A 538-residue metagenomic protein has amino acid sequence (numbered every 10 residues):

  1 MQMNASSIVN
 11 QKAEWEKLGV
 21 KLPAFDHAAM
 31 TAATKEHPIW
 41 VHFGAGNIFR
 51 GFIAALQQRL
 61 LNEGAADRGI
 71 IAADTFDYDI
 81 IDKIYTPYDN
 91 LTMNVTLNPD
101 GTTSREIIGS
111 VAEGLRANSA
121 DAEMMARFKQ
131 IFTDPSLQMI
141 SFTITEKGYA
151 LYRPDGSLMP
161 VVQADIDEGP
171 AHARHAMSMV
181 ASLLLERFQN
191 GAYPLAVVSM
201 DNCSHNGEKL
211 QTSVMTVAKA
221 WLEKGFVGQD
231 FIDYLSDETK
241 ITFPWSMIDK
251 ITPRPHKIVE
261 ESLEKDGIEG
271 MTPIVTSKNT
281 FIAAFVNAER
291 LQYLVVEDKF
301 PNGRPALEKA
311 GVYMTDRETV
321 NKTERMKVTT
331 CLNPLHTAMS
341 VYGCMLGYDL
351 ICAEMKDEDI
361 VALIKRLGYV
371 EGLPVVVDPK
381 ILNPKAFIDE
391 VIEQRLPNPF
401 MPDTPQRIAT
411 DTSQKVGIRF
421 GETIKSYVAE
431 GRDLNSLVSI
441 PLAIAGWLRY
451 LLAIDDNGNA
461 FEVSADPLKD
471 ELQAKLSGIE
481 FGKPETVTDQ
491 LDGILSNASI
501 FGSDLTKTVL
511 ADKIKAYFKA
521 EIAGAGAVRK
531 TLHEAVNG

Functional and structural regions predicted by a protein language model:
M1-F43, N47-G538: Substrate/ligand-engaging "lid" and interaction regions
